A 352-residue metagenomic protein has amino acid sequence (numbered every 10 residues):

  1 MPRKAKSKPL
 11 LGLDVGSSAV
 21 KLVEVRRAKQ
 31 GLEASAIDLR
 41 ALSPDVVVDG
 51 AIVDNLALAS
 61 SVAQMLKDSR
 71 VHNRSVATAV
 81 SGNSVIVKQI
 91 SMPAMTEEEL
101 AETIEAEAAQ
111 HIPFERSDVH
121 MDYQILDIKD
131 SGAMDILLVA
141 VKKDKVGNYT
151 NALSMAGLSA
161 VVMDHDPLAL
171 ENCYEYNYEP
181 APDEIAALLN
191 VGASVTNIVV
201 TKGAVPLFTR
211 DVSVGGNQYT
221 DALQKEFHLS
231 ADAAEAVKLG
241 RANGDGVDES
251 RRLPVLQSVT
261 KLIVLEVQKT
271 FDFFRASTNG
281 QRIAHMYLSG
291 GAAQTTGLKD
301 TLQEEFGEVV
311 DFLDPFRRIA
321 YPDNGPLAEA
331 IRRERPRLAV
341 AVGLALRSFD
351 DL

Functional and structural regions predicted by a protein language model:
M1-L352: Hydrophobic/aromatic-enriched cytosolic interaction surfaces used to assemble or bind macromolecules
